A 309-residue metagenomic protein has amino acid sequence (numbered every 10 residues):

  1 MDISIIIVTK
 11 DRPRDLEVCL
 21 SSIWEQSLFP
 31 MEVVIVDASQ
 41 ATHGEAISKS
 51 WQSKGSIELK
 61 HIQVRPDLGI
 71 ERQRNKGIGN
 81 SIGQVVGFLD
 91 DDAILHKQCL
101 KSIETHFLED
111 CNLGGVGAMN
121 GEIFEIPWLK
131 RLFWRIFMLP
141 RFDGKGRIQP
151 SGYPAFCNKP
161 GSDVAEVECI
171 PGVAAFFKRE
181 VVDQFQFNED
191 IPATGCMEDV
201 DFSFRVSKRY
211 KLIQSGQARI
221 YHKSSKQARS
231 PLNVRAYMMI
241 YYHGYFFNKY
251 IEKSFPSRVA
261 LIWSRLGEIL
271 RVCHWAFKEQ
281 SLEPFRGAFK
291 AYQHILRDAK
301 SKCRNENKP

Functional and structural regions predicted by a protein language model:
L20-Q63: Acidic donor-binding segment of Leloir-type glycosyltransferases
V64-S81: Glycine-rich, basic loop-to-helix element that forms the pyrophosphate-binding segment of sugar-nucleotide handling
V86: Short aromatic/hydrophobic "clamp" motif used to bind/position activated sugar donors
Q98-F142: Conserved donor NDP-sugar-binding/catalytic core segment of glycosyltransferases
F137-V167: Short, flexible, basic/aromatic active-site loop/helix in glycosyltransferases
E168-F185, P192-A218: A short, conserved alpha-helix in the catalytic core of glycosyltransferases
I191-G195, Y221-Y242: Nucleotide-sugar-dependent glycosyltransferase catalytic core
V234-Y242, S254-P309: Non-catalytic, C-terminal membrane-associated alpha-helical segments of glycosyltransferases
